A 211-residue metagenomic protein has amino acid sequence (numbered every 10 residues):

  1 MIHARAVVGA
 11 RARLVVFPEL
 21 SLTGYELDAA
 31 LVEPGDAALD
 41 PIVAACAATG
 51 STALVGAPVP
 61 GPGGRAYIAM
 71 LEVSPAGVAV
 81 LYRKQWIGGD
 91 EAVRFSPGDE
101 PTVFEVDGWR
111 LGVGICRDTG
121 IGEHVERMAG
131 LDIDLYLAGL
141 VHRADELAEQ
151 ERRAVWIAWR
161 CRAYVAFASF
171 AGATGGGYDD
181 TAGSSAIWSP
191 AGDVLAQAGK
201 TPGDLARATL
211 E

Functional and structural regions predicted by a protein language model:
I2-P75, A144-W159, A163: Cys-nucleophile CN-hydrolase/nitrilase-fold catalytic domain and related Cys-dependent amidase chemistry that acts on
V15-V16, R110-I115, L135-A138: Short hydrophobic-aromatic micro-motifs
S21-L22, V59, W86, R117 (+2 more regions): Active-site-proximal loop/turn and secondary-structure-junction residues that shape catalytic pockets, frequently
A38-L54, G120-G203: CN hydrolase (nitrilase-like) catalytic-core segments centered on the catalytic cysteine and neighboring Lys/Glu
V55-A57, I68-E72, T102, F167 (+2 more regions): Short beta-strand scaffold segments in enzyme catalytic cores
G61-L131, D145-R152, L210-E211: Active-site catalytic loop in hydrolytic enzyme cores
G98-E100, D107, T181-A182, P202-D204: A generic structural signal for well-ordered coil/turn residues at beta-strand boundaries that shape enzyme active-site
